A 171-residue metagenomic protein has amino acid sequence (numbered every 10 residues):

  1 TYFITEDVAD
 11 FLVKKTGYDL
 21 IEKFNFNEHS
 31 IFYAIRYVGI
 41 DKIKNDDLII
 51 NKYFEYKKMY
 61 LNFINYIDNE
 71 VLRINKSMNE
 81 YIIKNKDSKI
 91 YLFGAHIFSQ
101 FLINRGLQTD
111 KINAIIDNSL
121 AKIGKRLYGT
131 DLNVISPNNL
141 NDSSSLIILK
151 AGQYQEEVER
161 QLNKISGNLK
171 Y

Functional and structural regions predicted by a protein language model:
T1-G17: Short alpha-helix
Y2, F24, V71: Aromatic-acidic/polar surface patches that form glycan- and anion
G17-E28: Conserved S-adenosyl-L-methionine
E28-A34: Short hydrophobic/aromatic beta-strand or adjacent loop that forms the aromatic wall/cage of a ligand/substrate-binding
A34-Y171: Hydrophobic, well-ordered beta-alpha structural blocks that scaffold small-molecule cofactor pockets
